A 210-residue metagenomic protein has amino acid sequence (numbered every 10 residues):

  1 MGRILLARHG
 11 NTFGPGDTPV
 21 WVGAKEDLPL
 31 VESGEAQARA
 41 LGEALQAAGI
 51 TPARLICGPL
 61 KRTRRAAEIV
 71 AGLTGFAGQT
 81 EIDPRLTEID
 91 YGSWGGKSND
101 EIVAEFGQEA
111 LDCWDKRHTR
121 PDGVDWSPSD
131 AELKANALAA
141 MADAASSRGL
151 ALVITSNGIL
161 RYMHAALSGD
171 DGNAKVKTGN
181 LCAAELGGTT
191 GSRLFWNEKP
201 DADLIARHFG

Functional and structural regions predicted by a protein language model:
M1-R3, I89-V103, R161-G210: Acidic, low-complexity terminal tails and accessory targeting/binding regions of phosphate-metabolizing enzymes
G2-R3, A7-G78: Active-site-proximal alpha-helix that buttresses catalytic centers in soluble enzyme cores
I4, A53, S147-T155: Generic beta-sheet signal
G10, N157-G158: Active-site metal-binding loops of divalent metal-dependent hydrolases
L28-P29, L73-N136, F195-W196, I205-G210: Phosphate-handling substructures
R39-Q46, K134-A145, H164: Generic structural signal for well-ordered alpha-helical scaffold segments
C57-G58, A135, I154-T155: Short beta-strand scaffold positions
R62, I159-L160: Alpha-helix capping/helix-boundary segments
